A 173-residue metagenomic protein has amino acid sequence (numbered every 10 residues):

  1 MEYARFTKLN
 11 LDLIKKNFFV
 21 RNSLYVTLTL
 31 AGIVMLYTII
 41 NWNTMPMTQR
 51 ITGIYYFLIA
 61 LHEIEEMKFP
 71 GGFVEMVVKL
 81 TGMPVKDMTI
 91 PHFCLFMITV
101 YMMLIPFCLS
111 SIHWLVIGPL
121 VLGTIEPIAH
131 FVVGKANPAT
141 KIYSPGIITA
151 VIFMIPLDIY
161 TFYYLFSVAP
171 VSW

Functional and structural regions predicted by a protein language model:
M1-K16: Short, Lys/Arg-rich, polar N-terminal cytosolic tail immediately upstream of the first transmembrane signal-anchor
Y25-V34, I90-F107, T149-D158: Core segments of transmembrane alpha-helices that mediate helix-helix packing or line hydrophobic substrate/ligand
V34-Q49: Short, hydrophobic transmembrane alpha-helix segments
M45-L61: Loop-to-helix transition at the N-terminal end of transmembrane alpha-helices
M67-V78, V132-P145, F166-A169: A cytosolic-side transmembrane-helix exit/cap motif
E75-C94: Juxtamembrane helix-capping/reentrant segments at transmembrane boundaries
T99-I152: Membrane-proximal helix-loop-helix units in multi-pass membrane proteins
I152-W173: Hydrophobic alpha-helical transmembrane segments in multi-pass integral membrane proteins
